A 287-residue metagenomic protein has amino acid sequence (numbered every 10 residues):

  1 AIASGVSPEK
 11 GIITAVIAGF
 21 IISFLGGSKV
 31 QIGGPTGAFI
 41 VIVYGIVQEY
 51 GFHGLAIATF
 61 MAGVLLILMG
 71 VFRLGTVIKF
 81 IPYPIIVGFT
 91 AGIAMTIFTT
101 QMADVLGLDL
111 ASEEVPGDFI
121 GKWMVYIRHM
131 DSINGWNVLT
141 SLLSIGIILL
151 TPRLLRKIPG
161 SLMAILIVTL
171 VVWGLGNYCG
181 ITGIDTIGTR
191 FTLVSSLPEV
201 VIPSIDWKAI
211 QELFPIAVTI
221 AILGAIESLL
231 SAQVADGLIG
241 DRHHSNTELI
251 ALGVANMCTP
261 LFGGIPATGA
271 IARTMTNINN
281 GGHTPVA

Functional and structural regions predicted by a protein language model:
A1-A287: Transmembrane helical cores of multi-pass ion-transport proteins
